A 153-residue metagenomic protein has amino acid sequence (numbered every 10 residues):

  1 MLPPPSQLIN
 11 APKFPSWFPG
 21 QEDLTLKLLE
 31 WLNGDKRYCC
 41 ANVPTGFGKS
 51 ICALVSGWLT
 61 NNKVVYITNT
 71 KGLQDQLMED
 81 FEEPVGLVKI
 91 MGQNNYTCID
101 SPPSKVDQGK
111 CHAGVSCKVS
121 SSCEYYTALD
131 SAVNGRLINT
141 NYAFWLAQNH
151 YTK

Functional and structural regions predicted by a protein language model:
M1-A41: Conserved pre-motif I regulatory segment
L2-A11, N62-L146: A substrate-engagement module of RecA-like helicase motors
P15-E22, G48, V119-Y126: Conserved phosphate-coordination/catalytic loops
P19, D23, G48-C52, T68 (+1 more regions): Generic alpha-helix structural propensity
K27-N33, G48-K63, E79-D80: Walker A/P-loop NTP-binding motif
T45: The conserved Walker
A147-T152: Conserved ATPase-coupling elements of RecA-like P-loop NTPase cores
